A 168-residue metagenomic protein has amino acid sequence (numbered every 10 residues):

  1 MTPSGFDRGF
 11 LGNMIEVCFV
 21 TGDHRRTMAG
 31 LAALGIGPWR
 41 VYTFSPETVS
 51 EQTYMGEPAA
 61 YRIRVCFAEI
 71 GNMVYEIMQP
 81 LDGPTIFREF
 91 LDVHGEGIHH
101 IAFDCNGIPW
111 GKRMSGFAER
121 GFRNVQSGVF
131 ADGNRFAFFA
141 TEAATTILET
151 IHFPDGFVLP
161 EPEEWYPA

Functional and structural regions predicted by a protein language model:
M1-R8, F19, Y75-E76, M114-A168: Vicinal oxygen chelate
M1-T53: Long, hydrophobic N-terminal alpha-helical segment
D7-R8, R88-D92: Short, flexible, glycine/charge-rich loop motifs used to bind or transfer phosphoryl groups or to couple energy/partner
V20-P38, T43, E69-V74, L81-I86 (+3 more regions): Vicinal oxygen chelate
T43-P58, G83-R88, G97-I98, D132-N134 (+1 more regions): A cross-kingdom feature marking solvent-exposed beta-strand/loop segments within repeated, beta-rich binding/scaffold
G56-N72: Short, structured active-site "lid" loops
